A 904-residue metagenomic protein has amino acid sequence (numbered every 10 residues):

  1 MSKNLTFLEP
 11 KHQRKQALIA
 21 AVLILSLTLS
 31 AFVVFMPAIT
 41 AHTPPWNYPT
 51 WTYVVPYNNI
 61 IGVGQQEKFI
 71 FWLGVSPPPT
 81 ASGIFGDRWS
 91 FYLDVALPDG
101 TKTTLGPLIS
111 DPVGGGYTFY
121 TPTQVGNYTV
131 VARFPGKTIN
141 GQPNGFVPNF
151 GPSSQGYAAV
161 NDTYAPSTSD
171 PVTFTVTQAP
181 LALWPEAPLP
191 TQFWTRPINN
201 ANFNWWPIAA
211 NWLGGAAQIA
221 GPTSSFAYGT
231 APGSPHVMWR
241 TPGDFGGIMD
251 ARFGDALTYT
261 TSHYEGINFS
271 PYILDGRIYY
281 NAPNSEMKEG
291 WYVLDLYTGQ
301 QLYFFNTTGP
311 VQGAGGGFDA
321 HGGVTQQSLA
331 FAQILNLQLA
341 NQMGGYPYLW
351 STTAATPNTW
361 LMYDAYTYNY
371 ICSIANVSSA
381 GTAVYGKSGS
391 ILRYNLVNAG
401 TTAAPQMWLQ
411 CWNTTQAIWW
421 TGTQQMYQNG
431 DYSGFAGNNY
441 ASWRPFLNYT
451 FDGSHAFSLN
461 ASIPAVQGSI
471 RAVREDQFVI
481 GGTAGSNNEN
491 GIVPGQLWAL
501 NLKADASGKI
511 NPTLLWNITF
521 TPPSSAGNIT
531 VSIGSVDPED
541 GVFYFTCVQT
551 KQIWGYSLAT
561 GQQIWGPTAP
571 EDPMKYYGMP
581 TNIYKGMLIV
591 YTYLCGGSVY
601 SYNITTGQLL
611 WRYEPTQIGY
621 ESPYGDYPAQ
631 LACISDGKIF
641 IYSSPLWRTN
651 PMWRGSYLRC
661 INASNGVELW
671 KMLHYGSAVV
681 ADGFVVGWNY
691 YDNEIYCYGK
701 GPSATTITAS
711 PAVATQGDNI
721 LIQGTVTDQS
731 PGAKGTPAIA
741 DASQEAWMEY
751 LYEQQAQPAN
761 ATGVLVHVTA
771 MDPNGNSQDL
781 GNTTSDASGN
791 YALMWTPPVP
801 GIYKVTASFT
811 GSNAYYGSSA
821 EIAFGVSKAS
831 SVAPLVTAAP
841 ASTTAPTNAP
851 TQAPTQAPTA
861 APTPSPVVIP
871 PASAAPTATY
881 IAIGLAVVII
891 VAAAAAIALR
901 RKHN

Functional and structural regions predicted by a protein language model:
N4, P10, V891-N904: C-terminal membrane-anchoring or membrane-association module
I39-W51, Y696-A704: Proline/serine/threonine-rich low-complexity linkers at boundaries of modular beta-sandwich domains
Q65-F69, D718-I722: Structural beta-strand segments of beta-rich domains
W72-I84, T725-A759: Short amphipathic, basic-aromatic surface patches that mediate peripheral association with negatively charged
Y117-Q124, Y128, F134, S785 (+2 more regions): Residue-level recognition of secondary-structure-to-loop junctions
Y128-N161, V799, Y803-G817: Enriched for extracellular/lumenal, surface-exposed ectodomains of secreted and cell-surface proteins
T191-A216, R252-W291, G313-W360, G381-W412 (+9 more regions): Repeat-blade elements of multi-bladed beta-propeller folds
N665-T715, L721: Blade-level signature of beta-propeller repeat domains, shared across WD40, Kelch, NHL, RCC1 and BNR/Asp-box propellers
